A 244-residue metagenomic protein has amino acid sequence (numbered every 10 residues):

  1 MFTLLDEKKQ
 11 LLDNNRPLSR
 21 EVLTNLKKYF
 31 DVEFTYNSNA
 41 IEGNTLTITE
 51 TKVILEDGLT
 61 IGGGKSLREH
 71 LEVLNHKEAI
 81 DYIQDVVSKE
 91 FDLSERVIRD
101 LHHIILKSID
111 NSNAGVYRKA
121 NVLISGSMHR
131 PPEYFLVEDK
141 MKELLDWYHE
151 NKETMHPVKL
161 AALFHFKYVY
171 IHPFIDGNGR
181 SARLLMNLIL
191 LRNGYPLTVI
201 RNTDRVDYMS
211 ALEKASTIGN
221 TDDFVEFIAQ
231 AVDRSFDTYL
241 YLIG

Functional and structural regions predicted by a protein language model:
M1-D176, S181-G244: FIC/Doc superfamily catalytic core
